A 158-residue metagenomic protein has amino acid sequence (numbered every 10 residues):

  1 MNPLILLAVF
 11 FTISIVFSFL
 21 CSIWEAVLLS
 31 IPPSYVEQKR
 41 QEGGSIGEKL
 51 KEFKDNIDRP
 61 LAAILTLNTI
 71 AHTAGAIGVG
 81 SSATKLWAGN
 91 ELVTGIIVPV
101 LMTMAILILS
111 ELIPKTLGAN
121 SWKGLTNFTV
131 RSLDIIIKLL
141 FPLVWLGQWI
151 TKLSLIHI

Functional and structural regions predicted by a protein language model:
M1-H157: Membrane-embedded alpha-helical segments of inner-membrane proteins
